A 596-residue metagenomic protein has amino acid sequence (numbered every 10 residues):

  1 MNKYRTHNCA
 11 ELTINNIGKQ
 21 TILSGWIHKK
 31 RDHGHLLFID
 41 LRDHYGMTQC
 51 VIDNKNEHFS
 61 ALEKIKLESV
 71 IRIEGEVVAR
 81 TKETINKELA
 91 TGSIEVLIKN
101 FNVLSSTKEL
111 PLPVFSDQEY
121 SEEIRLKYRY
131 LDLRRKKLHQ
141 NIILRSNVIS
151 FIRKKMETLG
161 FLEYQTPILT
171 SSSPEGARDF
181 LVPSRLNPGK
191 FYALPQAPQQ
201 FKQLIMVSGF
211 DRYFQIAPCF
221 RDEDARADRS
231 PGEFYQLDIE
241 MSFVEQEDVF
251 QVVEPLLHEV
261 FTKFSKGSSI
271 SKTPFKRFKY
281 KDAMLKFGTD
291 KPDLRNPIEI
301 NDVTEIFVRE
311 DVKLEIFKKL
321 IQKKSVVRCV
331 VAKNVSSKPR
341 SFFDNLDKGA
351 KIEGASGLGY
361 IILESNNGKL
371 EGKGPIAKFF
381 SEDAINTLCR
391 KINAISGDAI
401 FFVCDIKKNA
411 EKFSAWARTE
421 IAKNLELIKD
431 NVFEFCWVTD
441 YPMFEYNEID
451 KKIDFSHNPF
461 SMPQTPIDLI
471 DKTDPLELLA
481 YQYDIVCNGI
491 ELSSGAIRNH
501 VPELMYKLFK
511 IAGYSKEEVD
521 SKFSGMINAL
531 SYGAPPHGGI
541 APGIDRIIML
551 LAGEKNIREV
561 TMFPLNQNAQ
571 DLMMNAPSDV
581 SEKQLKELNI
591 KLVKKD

Functional and structural regions predicted by a protein language model:
M1-D596: Class II aminoacyl-tRNA synthetase catalytic cores and aaRS-like
